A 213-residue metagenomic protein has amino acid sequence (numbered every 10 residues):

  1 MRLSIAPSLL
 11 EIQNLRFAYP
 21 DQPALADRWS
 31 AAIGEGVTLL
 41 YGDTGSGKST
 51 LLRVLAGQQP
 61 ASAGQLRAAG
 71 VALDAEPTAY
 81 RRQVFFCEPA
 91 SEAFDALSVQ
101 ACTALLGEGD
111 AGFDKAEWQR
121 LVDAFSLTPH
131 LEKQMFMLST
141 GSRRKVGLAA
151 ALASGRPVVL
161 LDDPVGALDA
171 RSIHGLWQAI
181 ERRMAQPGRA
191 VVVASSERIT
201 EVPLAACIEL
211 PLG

Functional and structural regions predicted by a protein language model:
M1-E35: A short, flexible loop at the N-terminus of ABC-type nucleotide-binding domains that lies
A56: Helix-to-loop junction immediately C-terminal to a conserved catalytic motif
G64-A75, A79-Y80: Conserved ABC transporter NBD signature motif
A90, D95-A111, E117: Q-loop/switch helix immediately C-terminal to the Walker
K115-H130: Conserved ABC ATPase "signature" region
Q134-G141: Conserved ABC ATPase signature
L148-A149: Hydrophobic anchor residue at the start of the ABC signature
D162, L168-D169, I173: ABC-family nucleotide-binding domains
